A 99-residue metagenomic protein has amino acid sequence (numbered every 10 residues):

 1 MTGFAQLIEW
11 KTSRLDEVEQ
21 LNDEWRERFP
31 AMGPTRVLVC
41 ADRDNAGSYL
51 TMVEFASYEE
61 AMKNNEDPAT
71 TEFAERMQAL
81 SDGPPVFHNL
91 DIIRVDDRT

Functional and structural regions predicted by a protein language model:
M1-P68, A79-T99: Short S/T/G/P-rich N-terminal loop/turn motif that feeds into the first structured element of a domain
E75: Active-site phosphate/pyrophosphate- and oxyanion-stabilizing loops and adjacent acidic/basic residues in soluble
